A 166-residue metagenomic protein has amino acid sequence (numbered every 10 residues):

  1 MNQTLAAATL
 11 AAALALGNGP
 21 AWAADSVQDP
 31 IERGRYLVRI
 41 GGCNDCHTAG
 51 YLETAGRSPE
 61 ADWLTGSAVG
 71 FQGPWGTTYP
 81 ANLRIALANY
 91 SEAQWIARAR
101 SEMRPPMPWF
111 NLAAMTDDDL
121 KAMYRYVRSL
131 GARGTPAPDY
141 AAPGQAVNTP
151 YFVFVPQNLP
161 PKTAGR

Functional and structural regions predicted by a protein language model:
M1-L5: Positively charged n-region of N-terminal signal peptides that target proteins for export
A6-L14: Hydrophobic helical h-region of N-terminal Sec-dependent signal peptides in bacterial secretory/periplasmic proteins
G19-D25: Sec/Tat signal peptide C-region and signal peptidase I cleavage site
V27-D29, I40, T48-T78, W109-R166: Flexible coil segments in periplasmic/lumen-exposed cytochrome c-class electron-transfer proteins
R35-G41: Local sequence-structure signature of Cys/Sec-based thiol-disulfide redox active-site neighborhoods
D45: Short, cysteine/histidine-rich loop/knuckle motifs that typically chelate Zn2+
R84-A88, A97-R98, W109-N111: A structural feature that tracks compact, well-ordered secondary-structure segments with a strong bias toward
E92-I96, R100, D117, K121-Y124: An amphipathic alpha-helix signature
